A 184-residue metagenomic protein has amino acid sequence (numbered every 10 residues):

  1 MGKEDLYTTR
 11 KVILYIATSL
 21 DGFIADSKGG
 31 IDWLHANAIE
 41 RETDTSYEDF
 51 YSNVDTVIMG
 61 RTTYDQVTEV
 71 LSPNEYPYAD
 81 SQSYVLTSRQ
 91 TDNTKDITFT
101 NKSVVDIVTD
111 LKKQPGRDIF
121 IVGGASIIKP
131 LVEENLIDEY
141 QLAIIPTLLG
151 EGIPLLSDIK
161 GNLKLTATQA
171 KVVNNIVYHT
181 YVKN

Functional and structural regions predicted by a protein language model:
G2-N184: Enzymes that bind and transform nitrogen-containing heteroaromatic metabolites
